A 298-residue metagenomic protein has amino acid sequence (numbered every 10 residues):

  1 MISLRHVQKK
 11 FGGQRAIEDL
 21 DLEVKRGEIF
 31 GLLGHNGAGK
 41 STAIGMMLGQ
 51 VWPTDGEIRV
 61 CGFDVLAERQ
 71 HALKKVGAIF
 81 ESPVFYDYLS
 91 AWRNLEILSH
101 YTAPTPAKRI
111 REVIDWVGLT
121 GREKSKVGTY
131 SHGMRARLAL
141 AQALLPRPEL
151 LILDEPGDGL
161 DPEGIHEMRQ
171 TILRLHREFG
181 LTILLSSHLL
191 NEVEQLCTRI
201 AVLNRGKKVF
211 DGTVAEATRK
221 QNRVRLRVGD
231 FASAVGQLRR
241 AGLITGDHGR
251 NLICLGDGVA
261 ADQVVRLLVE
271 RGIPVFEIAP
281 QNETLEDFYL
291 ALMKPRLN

Functional and structural regions predicted by a protein language model:
I2-L4, K9-L185, L190-N204, F210: ABC transporter nucleotide-binding domains
F30, L73, L95, R111 (+6 more regions): Generic structural signal for individual residues within well-ordered alpha-helical segments across diverse proteins
V65, R69, V214, F231 (+1 more regions): Residues at or immediately preceding the N-termini of alpha-helices
E68, A143, A217, F288 (+1 more regions): Residues that scaffold the ATP/ADP-binding catalytic core of kinase and kinase-like folds
T105, G121, V228, R296-L297: A short hydrophobic/aromatic micro-motif that marks alpha-helical segments and, especially, helix-coil
R169-L255: ABC transporter nucleotide-binding domain
R223-L292, N298: Short, charged/small-residue-rich alpha-helical element at the C-terminal edge of ABC transporter nucleotide-binding
